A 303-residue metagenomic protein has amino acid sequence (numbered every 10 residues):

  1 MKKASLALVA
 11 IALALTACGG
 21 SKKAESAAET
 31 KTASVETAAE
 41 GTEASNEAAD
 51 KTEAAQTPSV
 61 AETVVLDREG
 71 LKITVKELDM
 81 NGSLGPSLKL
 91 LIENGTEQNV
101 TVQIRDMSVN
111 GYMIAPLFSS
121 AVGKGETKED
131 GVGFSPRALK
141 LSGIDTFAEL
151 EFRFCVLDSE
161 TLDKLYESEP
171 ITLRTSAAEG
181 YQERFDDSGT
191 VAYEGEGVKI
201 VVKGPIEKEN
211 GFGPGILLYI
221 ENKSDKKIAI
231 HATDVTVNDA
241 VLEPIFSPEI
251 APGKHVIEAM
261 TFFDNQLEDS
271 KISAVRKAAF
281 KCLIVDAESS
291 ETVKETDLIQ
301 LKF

Functional and structural regions predicted by a protein language model:
M1-L8: Positively charged n-region of N-terminal signal peptides that target proteins for export
A14-A17: C-terminal motif of bacterial Sec signal peptides marking the signal peptidase cleavage site
K22-T74, G189-Y193: N-terminal, intrinsically disordered, polar/charged segments of Gram-positive cell-envelope systems that serve as
Q56-G82, G180-E209: Low-complexity, acidic Ser/Thr/Pro/Gly-rich terminal tails and inter-domain linkers that flank the onset of structured
G82-K89, G211-L217, K294-D297: Short, solvent-exposed loop/turn segments enriched in Ser/Thr/Gly
G85, I114-L165, V241-S289: Short, solvent-exposed, Trp/other aromatic-anchored flexible loops in extracytoplasmic proteins
I92-T96, Y219-S224: Asparagine-centered strand-capping/turn motif at beta-strand->loop junctions
Q98-D106, K226-D234: Short, hydrophobic/aromatic beta-strand segments
